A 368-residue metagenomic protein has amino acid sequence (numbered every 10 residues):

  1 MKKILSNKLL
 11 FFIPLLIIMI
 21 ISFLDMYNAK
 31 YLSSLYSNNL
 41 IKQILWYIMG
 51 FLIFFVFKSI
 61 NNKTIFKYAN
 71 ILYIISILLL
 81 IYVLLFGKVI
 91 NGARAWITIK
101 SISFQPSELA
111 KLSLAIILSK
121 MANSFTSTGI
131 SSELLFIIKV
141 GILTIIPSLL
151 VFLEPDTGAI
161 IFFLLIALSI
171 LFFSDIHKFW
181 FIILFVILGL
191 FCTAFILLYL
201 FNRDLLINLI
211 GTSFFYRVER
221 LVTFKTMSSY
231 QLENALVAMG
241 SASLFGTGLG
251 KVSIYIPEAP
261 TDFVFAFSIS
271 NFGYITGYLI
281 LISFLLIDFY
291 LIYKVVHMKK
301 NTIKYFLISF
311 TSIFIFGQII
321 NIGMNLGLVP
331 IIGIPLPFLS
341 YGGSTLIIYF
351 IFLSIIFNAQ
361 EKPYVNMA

Functional and structural regions predicted by a protein language model:
K2-L5, L9-F11, I17, L24-E154 (+7 more regions): Membrane-helix boundary/helix-loop-helix interface segments in multi-pass membrane proteins
S59-N70, I99-I102, S127-S131, K178 (+1 more regions): Membrane interface segments of multi-pass transport proteins and intramembrane proteases
N70-Y73, I77, I137-V151, T157-N208: Hydrophobic alpha-helical segments of polytopic membrane proteins
I81, L149, L168-S169, I315 (+1 more regions): Hydrophobic residues within the alpha-helical transmembrane core of Major Facilitator Superfamily
I161, L165-W180, V252-T276, P335-L336 (+2 more regions): Interfacial segments of multi-pass membrane proteins
L184-Y278: Hydrophobic, glycine- and aromatic-enriched re-entrant/interface helices and adjoining loop segments
D204-L209, K362-A368: Short, charged, intrinsically disordered terminal tails
I275-Q318: Hydrophobic transmembrane alpha-helices and their immediate junctions
